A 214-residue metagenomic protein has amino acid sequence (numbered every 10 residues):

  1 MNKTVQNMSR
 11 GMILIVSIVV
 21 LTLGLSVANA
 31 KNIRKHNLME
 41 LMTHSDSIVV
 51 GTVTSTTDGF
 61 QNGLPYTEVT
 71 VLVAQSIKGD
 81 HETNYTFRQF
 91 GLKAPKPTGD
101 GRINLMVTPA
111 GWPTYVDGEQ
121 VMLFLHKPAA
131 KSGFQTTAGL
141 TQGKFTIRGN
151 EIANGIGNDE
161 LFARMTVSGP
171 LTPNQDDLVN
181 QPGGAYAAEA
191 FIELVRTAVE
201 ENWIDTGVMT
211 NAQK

Functional and structural regions predicted by a protein language model:
N2-I15: Bacterial N-terminal signal peptides that target proteins for export
I13-G24: Bacterial N-terminal signal peptides
A28-N37: Cleaved targeting-peptide boundary
N29, G101-K214: Netrin-like (NTR/C345C) domain of secreted extracellular proteins
G51-V53: Conserved hydrophobic positions within beta-strands
S55-N62, K78-G79: Short, conserved beta-turn/loop elements at beta-strand boundaries and strand-helix junctions
G59-L72: Short aromatic-glycine-enriched beta-strand elements
E82-P109: Beta-strand/loop nucleic-acid-binding surfaces
